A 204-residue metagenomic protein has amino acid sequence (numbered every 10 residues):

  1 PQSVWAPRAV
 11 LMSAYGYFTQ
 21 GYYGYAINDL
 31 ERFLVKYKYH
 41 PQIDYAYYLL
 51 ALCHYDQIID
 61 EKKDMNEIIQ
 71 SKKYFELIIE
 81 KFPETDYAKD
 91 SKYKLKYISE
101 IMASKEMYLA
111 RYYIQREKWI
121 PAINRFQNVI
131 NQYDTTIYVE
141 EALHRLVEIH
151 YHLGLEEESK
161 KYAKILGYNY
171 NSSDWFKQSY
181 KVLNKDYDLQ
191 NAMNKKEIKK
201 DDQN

Functional and structural regions predicted by a protein language model:
P1-N204: Acidic, polar-rich low-complexity tracts and alpha-helical solenoid repeat scaffolds
